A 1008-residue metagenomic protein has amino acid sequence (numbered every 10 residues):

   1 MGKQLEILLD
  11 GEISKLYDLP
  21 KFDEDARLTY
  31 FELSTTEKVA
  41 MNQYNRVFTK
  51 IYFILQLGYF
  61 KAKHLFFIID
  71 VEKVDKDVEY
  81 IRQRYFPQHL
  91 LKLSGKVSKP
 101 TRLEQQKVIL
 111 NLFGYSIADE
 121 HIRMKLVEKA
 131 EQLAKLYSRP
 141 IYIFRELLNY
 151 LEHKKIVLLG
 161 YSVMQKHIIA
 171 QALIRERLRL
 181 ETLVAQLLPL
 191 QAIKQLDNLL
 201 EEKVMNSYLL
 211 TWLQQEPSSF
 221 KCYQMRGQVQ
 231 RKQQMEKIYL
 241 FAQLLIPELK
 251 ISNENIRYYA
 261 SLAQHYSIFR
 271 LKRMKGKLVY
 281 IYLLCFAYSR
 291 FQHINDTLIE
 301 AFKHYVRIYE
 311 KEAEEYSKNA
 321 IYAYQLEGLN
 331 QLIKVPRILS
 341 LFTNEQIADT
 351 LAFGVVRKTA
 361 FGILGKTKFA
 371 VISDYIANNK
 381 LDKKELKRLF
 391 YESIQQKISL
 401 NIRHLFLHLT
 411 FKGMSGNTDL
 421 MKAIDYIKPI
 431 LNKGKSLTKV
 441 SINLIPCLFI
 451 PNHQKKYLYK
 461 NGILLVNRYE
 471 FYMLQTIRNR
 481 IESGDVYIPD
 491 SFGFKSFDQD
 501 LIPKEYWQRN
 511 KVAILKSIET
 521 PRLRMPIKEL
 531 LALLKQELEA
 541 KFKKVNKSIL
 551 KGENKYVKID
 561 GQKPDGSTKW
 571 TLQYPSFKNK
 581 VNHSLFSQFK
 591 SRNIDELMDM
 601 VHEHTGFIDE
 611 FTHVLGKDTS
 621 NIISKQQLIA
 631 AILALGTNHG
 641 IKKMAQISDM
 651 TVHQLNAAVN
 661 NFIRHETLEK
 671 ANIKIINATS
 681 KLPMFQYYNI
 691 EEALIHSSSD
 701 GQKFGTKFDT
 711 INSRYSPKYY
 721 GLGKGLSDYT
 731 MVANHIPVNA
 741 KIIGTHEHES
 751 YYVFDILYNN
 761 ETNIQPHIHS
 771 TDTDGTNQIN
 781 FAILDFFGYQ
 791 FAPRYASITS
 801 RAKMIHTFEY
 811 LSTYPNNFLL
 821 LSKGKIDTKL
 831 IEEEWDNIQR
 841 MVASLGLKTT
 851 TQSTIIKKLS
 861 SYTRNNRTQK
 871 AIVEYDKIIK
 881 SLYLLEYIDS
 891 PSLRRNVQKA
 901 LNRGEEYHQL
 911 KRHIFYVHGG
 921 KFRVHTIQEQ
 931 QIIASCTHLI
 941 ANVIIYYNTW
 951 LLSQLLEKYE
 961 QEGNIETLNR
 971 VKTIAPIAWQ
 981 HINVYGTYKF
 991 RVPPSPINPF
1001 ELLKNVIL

Functional and structural regions predicted by a protein language model:
G2-K528, A532: Long amphipathic alpha-helical coiled-coil/heptad-repeat bundle
H64, M644, S697-K703, V753 (+1 more regions): Short, conserved catalytic/metal-binding motifs centered on acidic residues
E539-I647: Structured, charged N-terminal subsegments at the starts of enzyme catalytic cores and at intra-chain domain/subunit
T619-S620, T637-A693: Electropositive nucleic-acid engagement tracts
L682-E749: Active-site cores of enzymes that catalyze phosphoryl transfer or operate on phosphate-rich substrates
H748-I768: Short, basic/hydrophobic alpha-helical segments
H769-I779, S797-A802: Acidic, metal-coordinating catalytic cores used for nucleic-acid/nucleotide bond scission and strand-transfer chemistry
N817-L1008: Long, compositionally biased intrinsically disordered regions
